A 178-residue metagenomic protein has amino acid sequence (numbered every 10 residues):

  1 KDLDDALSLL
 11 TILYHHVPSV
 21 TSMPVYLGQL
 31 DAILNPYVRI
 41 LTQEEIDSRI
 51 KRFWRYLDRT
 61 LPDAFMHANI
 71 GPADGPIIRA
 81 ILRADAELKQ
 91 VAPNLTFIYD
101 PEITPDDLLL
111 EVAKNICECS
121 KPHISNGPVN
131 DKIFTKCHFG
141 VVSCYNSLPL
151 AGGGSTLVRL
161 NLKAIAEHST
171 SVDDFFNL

Functional and structural regions predicted by a protein language model:
K1-L178: Conserved catalytic cores of very large enzyme subunits
